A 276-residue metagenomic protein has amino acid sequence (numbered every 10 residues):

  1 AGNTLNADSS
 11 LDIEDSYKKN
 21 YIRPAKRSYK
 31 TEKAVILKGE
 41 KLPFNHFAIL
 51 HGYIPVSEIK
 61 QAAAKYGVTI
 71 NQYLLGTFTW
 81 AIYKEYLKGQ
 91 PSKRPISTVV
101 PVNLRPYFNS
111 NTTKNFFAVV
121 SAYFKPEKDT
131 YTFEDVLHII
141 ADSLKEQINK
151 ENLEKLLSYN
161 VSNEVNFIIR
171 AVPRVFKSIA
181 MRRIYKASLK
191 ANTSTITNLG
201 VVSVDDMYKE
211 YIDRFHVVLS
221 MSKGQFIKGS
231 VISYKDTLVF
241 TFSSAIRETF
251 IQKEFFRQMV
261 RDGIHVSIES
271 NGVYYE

Functional and structural regions predicted by a protein language model:
A1-S57, V260-E276: Non-catalytic, low-complexity flexible loops and terminal extensions
A48-I54, K60, Y83-E276: Acyl-thioester-dependent acyl-group transfer interface
G67-V68: A short glycine-centered flexible hinge/capping loop motif at secondary-structure junctions
N71: Glycine-rich acyl-CoA binding loop
